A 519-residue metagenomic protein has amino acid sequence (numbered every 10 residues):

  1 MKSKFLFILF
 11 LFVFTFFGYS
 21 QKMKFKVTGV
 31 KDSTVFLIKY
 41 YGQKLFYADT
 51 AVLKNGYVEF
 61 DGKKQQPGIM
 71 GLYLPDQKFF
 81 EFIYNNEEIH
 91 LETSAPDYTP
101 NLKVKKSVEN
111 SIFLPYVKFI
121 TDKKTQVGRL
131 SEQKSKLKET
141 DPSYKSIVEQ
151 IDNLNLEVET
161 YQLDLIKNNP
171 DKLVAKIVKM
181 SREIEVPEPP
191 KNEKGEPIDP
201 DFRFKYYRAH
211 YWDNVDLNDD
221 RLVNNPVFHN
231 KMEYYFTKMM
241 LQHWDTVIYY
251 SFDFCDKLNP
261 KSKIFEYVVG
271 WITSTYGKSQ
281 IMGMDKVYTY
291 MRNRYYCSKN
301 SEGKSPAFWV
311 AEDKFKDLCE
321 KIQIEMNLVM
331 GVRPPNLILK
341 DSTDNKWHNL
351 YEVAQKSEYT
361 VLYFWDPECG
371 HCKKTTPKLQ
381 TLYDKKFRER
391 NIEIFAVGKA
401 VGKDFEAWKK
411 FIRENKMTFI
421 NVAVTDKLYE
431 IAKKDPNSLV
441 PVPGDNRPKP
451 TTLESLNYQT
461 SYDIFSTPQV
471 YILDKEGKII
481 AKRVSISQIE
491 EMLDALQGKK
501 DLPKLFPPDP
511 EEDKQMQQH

Functional and structural regions predicted by a protein language model:
M1-K26, K482, K500, Q518-H519: Bacterial Sec-dependent N-terminal signal peptides
Y19-P170, I177-S181, E185-N214, N218: A non-transmembrane, solvent-exposed segment enriched in polar/low-complexity residues
L45-F46, E358, F465-T467: Short, small/polar residue-rich loop motifs at catalytic or cofactor-binding pockets
S181, E430-A495: Thiol/disulfide oxidoreductase modules built on the thioredoxin-like
W244-A307: A cross-family structural signal marking well-folded subdomains
K278, M284-S342, V353-S357, D384 (+2 more regions): N-proximal helix/coil linker or "cap" segments that precede and/or mark the start of modular domains
H348-L379, E393-F395: Short active-site neighborhood of thiol/selenol oxidoreductases, capturing the structured segment around
K374-M417, A423-D435, E454-N457: Structural microenvironment flanking redox-active thiols in thiol-disulfide oxidoreductases
